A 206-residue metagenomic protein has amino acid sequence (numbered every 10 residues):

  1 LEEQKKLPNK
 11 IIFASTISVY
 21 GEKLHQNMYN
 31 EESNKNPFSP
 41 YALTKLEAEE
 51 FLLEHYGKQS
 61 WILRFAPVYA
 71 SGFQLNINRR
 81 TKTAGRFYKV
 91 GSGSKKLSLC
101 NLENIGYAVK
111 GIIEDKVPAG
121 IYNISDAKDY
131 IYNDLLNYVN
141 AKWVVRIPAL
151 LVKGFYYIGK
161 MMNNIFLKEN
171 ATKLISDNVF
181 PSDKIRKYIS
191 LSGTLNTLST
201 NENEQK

Functional and structural regions predicted by a protein language model:
L1-P40: Conserved Rossmann-fold NAD(P)-dependent oxidoreductase catalytic core, especially the SDR/UDP-sugar
L24-L63, P67-V68, K89-G91: Catalytic helix-loop patch of NAD(P)-dependent Rossmann-fold dehydrogenases
L46, K58, Y69-R79, G111-Y122 (+1 more regions): Glycine/proline-rich active-site loop of Rossmann-fold NAD(P)-dependent oxidoreductases
H55-L102: NAD(P)-dependent short-chain dehydrogenase/reductase
A70, V90-K95, Y122-D129, L136-N140 (+1 more regions): Glycine-rich Rossmann NAD(P)(H)-binding loop
A108-F166: Mid/C-terminal beta-alpha module of Rossmann-like enzyme folds, strongest in SDR-family dehydrogenases/epimerases
L150-Y188: A hydrophobic C-terminal alpha-helical subdomain
K184-K206: Amphipathic terminal alpha-helices
